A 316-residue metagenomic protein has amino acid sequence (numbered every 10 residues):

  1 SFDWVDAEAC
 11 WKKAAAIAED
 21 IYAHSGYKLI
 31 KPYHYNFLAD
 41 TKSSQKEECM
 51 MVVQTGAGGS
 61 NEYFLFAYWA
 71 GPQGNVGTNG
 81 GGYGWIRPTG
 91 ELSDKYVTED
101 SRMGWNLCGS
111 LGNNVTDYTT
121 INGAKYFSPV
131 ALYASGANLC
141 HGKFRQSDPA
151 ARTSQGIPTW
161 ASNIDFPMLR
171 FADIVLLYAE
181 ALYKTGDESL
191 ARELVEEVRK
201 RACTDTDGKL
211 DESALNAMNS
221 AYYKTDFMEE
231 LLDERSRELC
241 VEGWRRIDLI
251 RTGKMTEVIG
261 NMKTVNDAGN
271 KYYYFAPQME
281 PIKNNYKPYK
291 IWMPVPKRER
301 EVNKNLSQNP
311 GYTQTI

Functional and structural regions predicted by a protein language model:
S1-F64, S101, G112-I316: Acidic/polar-rich alpha-helix caps and helix-coil junctions
S60-G74: His/Glu-based metal-binding/catalytic segments typifying zinc-dependent metallopeptidases
A70-E91: Short, cationic low-complexity segments
L92-T98: Hydrophobic helix-coil surface modules that form long, contiguous segments used for peptide/substrate interaction
G104-N106: S/T-rich, low-complexity, solvent-exposed segments of bacterial secretion/appendage proteins
